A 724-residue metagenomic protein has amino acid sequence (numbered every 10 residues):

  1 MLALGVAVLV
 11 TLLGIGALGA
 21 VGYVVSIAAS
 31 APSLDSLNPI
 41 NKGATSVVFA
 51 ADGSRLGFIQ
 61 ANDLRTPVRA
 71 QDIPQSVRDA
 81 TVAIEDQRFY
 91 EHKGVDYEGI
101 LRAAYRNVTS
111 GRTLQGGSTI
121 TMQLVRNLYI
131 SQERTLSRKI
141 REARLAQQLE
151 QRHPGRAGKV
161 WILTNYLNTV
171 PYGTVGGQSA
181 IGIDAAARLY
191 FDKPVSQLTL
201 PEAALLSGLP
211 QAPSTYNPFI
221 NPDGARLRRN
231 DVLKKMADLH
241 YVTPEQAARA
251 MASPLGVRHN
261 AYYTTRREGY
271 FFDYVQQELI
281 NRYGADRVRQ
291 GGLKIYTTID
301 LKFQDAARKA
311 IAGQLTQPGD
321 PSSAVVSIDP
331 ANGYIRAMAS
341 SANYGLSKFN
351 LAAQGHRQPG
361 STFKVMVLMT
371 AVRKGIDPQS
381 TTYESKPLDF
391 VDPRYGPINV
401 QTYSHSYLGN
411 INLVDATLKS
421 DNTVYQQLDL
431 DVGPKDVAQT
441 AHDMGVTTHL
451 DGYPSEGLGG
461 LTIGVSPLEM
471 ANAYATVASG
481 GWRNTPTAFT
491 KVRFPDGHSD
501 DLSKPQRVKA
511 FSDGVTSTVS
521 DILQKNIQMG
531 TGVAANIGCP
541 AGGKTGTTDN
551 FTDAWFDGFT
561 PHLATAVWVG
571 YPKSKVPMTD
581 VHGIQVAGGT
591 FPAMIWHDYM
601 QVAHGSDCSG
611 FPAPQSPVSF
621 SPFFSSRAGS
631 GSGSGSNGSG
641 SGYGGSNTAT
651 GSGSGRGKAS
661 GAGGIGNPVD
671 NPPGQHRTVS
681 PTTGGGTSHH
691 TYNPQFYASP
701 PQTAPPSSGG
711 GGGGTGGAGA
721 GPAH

Functional and structural regions predicted by a protein language model:
M1-V48, R88: N-terminal type II signal-anchor transmembrane helix that functions as the membrane-insertion/stop-transfer segment
S26-I40, T199, D286-R287, K302-D329 (+2 more regions): Beta-lactamase-like hydrolase cores
F49-Y241, G284, N343, Y407 (+3 more regions): Peptidoglycan glycan-strand catalytic modules in the bacterial/periplasmic cell-wall system
A80-V82, D86, D231, M236 (+8 more regions): Active-site SXXK
Y90-I100, A180-I183, T243-Q246, V372-D392 (+2 more regions): Short, well-structured active-site flanking segments
T109-E133, S196, A261-T264, D377-V437 (+3 more regions): Conserved catalytic neighborhood of penicillin-recognizing serine enzymes
T243-T297, K302-K309, Q314-L315, G319-P321 (+1 more regions): Non-catalytic structural connector segments
T297-P318, V325-S327, M338, Y344-F349 (+5 more regions): A penicillin-recognizing enzyme superfamily signal
